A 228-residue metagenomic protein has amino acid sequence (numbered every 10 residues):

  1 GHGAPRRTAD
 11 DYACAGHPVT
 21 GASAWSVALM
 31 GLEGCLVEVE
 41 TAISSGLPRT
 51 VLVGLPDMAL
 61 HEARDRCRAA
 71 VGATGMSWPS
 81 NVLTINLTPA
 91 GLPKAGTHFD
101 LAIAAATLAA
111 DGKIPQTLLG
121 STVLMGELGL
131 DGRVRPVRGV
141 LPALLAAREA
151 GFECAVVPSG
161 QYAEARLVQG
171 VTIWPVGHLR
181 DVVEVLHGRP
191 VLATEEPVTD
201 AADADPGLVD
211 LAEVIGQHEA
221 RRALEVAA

Functional and structural regions predicted by a protein language model:
H2-A228: Peripheral, non-AAA+ core regions of ATP-driven protein-machinery
